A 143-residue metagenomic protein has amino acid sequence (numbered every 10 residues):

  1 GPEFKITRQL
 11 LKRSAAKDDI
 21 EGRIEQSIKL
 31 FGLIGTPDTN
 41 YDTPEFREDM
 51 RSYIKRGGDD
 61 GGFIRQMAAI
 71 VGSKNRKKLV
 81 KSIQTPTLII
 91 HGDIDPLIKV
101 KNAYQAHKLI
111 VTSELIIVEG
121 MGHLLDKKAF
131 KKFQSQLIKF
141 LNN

Functional and structural regions predicted by a protein language model:
G1-I6, L125: A short beta-to-alpha transition loop/helix N-cap that caps and shapes the active-site region
I6-K78: Alpha/beta-hydrolase
I83, I89-H91: Short beta-strand/loop motif that positions the catalytic acidic residue of the alpha/beta-hydrolase fold
Q84-T85, T112: Active-site acidic short loop of glycosyltransferases
T85, K99-A106: Short alpha-helix in the alpha/beta-hydrolase fold that links the catalytic acid
I94-I98: Acidic catalytic loop of the alpha/beta-hydrolase fold
S113-N143: Catalytic active-site module of serine/aspartate enzymes centered on a nucleophile-bearing elbow/loop
